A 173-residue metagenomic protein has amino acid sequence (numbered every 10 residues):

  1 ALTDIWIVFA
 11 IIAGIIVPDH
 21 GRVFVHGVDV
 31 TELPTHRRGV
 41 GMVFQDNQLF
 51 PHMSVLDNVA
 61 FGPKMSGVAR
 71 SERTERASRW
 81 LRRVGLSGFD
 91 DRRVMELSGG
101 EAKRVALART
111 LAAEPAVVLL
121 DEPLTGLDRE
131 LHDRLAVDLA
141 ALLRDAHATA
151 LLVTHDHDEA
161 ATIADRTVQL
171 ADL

Functional and structural regions predicted by a protein language model:
A13: Helix-to-loop junction immediately C-terminal to a conserved catalytic motif
V28-G41, M65, R70-T74: ABC ATPase NBD coupling module
F61, M95, A113: Conserved signature/switch motifs of ABC ATPase nucleotide-binding domains
S71-F89, A140-A141: Conserved ABC ATPase "signature" region
R93-L97, E101: Conserved ABC ATPase signature
L107: Hydrophobic anchor residue at the start of the ABC signature
H147-V153: Conserved H-loop
